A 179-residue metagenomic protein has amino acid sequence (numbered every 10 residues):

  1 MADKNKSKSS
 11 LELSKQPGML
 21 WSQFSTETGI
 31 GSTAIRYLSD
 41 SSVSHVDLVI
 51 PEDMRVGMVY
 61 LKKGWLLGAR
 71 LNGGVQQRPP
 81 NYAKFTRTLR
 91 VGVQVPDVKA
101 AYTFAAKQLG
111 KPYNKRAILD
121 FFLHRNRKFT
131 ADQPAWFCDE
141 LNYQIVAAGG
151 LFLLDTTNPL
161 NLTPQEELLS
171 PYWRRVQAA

Functional and structural regions predicted by a protein language model:
A2-Y37: GIY-YIG nuclease catalytic motif and its immediate N-terminal context
M19-L20, K63, Y102: A residue-level signal for beta-strand positions that form part of recognition/binding surfaces within mature
Q23-V93, F122-T130: Glycine-rich catalytic cores of cysteine/serine-nucleophile enzymes that process amide/ester linkages in cell-envelope
D40-V43, Q94, V98, A135 (+1 more regions): Solvent-exposed, acidic/flexible segments
R55-V56, Y113-N114, L151-D155: Secondary-structure boundary/capping residues
V95-F121: A structural motif
D120-A179: Activation targets extended, charge/polar-rich intrinsically disordered C-terminal tails
